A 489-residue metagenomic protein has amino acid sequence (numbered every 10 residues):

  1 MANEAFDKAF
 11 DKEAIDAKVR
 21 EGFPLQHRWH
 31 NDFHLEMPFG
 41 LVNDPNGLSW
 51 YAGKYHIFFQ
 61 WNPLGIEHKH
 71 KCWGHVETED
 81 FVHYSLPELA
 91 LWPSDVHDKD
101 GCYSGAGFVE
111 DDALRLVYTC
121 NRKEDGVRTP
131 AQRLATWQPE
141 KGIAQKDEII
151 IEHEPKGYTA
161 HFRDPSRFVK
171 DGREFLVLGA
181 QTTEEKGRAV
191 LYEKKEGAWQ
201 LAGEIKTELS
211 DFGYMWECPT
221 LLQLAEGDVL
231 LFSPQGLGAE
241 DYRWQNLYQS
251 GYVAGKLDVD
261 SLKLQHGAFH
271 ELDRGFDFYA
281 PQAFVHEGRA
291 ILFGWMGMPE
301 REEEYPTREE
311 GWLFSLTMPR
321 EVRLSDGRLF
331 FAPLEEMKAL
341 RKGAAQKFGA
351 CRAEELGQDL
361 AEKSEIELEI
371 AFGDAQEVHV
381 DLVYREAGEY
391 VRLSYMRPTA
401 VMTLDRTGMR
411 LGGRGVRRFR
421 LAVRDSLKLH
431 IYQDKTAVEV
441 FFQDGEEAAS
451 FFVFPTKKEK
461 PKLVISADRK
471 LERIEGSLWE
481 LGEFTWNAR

Functional and structural regions predicted by a protein language model:
A2-N46, G65-H68, H83-V109, E140-V169 (+4 more regions): Surface loop/turn signatures of beta-propeller and other carbohydrate-active proteins
D16-E21, Y248-R489: Beta-rich accessory regions
L41, H68-K71, D100, V127 (+9 more regions): Active-site-proximal structural scaffolding
D44-L64, P87-L89, S104-D125, R133-A135 (+7 more regions): Hydrophobic core segments of beta-strands in well-ordered, beta-rich domains
P45, H70-W73, C102-S104, A113 (+11 more regions): Extracellular structured ligand-interaction cores
A52-K54, D111-D112, D171, E196 (+6 more regions): Residue-level signal for tight coil/turn positions that link beta-strands
G74-D80, P130-P139, R188-E196, Q245-D260 (+1 more regions): Beta-propeller blade signature
C120, G126-Q138, K146-I151, E300 (+2 more regions): An acidic-aromatic loop/edge-strand motif
